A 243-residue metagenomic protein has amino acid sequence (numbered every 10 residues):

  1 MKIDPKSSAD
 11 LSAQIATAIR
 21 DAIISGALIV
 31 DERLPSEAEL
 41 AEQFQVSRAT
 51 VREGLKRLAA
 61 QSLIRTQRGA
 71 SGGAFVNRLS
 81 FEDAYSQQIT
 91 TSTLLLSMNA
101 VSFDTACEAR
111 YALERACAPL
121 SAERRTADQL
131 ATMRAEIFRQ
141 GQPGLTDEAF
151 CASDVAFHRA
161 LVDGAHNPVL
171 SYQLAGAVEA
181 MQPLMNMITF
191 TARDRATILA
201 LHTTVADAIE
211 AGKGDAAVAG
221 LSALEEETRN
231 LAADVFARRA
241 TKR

Functional and structural regions predicted by a protein language model:
M1-A109, P119, R238-K242: Short linear motifs at protein or domain termini
I3-D4, S97-D104, A118-E123, G141-G144 (+2 more regions): A ubiquitous short alpha-helical element
S36-E37, A165-P168, G212-K213: Short loop-to-helix capping motifs
T105-A109, L113, D128, D147-A149 (+1 more regions): Compact structured core domains
Q129-T132, A216: Alpha-helical positions within canonical tetratricopeptide repeat
I137-Q142, A152, Y172-R243: C-terminal all-alpha effector/ligand-binding and dimerization domain of prokaryotic HTH-type transcriptional repressors
A156-H158: Hydrophobic alpha-helical interaction segments
L161: Short basic (Lys/Arg) and small-residue
